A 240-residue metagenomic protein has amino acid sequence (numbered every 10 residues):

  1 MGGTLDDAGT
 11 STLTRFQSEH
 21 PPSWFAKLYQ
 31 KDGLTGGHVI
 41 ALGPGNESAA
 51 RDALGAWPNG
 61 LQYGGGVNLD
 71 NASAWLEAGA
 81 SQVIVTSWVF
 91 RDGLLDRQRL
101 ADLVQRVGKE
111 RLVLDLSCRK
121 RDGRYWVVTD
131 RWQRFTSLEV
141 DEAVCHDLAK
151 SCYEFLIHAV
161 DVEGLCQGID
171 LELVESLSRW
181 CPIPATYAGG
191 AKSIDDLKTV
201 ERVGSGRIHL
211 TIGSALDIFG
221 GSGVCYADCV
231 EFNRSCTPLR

Functional and structural regions predicted by a protein language model:
M1-A8, L76-V162: Conserved anion-binding
G2, D6-A8, P22-G60, G66-L76: N-terminal active-site wall of soluble small-molecule enzyme domains
D6-L13, G33-A49, S87-G93, I157-C166: Glycine-rich, proline-tolerant flexible connector loops at the mouths of alpha/beta enzymes
G37, W75, L114, F155 (+3 more regions): Conserved, mostly hydrophobic/aromatic
L42, G66-N68, W88-F90, S117-R121 (+4 more regions): Active-site beta-loop-alpha junctions enriched in small/polar residues
A49-V83, E172-L210: Catalytic cores of alpha/beta
A50-R51, V127-Y153, I157, G168-P182 (+2 more regions): Short loop-to-alpha-helix "cap/lid" segments that border enzyme active sites across diverse enzyme classes
L95-R106, L197-R240: C-terminal helical cap(s) of enzyme catalytic domains, especially alpha/beta-barrels
